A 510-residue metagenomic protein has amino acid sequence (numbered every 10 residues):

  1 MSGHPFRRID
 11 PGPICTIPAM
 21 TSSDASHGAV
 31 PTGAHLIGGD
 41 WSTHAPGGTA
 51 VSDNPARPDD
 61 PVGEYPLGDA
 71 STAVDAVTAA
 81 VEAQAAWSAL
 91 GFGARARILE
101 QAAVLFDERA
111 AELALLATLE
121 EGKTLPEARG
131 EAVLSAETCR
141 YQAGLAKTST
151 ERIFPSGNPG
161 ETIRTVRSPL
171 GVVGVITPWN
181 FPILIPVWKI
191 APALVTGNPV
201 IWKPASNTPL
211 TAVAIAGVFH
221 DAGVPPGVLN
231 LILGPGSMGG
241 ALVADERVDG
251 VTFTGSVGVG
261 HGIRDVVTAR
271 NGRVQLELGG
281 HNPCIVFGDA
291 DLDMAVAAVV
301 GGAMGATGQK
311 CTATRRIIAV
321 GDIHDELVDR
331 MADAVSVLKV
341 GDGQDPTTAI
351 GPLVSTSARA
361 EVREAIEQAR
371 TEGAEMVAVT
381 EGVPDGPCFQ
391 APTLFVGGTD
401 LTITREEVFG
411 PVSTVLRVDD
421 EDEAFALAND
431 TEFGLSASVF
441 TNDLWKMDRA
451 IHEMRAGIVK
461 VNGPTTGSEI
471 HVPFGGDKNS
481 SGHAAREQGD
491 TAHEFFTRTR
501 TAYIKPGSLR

Functional and structural regions predicted by a protein language model:
F6-R57, P61: Hydrophobic face of amphipathic alpha-helices that form TPR/SEL1-like repeat modules and related alpha-solenoid
P58-T150, G160: Glycine-rich loop-to-alpha-helix module at the N-terminal edge of alpha/beta enzyme cores
D59, R95, A117, C139 (+9 more regions): Residue-level signal for inorganic ion chemistry
D60-G63, V248, I285, K339 (+3 more regions): Conserved C-terminal structural/oligomerization subdomain of aldehyde/semialdehyde dehydrogenase
V62-G68, A83-A89, V175, C284-F287 (+5 more regions): Short, well-ordered beta-strand elements within core beta-sheets of diverse protein domains
Q84, S88, A103-A110, A114 (+17 more regions): Structural signal for hydrophobic packing residues in well-ordered secondary-structure cores of soluble enzyme domains
E151-M294, V418: Rossmann-like NAD(P) dinucleotide-binding subdomain of oxidoreductase/dehydrogenase enzymes
G258-T399, V461, G507-L509: ALDH superfamily catalytic-core signature
